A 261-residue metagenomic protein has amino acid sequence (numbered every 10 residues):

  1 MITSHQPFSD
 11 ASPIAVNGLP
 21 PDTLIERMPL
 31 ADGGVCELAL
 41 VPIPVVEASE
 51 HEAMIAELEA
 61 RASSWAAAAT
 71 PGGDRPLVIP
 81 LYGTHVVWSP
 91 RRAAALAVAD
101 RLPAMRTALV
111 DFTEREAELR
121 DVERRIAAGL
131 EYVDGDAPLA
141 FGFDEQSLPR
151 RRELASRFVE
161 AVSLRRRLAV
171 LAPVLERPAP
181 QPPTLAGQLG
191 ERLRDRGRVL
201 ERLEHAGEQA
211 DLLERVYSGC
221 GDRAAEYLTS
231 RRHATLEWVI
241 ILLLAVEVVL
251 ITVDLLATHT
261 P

Functional and structural regions predicted by a protein language model:
M1-L24: N-terminal pre-first-transmembrane
S4, S9-S12, S49, S63-S64 (+6 more regions): Generic serine detector
L19-L154: Extended alpha-helical interaction modules
S147-E247, D254: Membrane-associated alpha-helical segments
L256-P261: Membrane-interfacial hairpin junctions
